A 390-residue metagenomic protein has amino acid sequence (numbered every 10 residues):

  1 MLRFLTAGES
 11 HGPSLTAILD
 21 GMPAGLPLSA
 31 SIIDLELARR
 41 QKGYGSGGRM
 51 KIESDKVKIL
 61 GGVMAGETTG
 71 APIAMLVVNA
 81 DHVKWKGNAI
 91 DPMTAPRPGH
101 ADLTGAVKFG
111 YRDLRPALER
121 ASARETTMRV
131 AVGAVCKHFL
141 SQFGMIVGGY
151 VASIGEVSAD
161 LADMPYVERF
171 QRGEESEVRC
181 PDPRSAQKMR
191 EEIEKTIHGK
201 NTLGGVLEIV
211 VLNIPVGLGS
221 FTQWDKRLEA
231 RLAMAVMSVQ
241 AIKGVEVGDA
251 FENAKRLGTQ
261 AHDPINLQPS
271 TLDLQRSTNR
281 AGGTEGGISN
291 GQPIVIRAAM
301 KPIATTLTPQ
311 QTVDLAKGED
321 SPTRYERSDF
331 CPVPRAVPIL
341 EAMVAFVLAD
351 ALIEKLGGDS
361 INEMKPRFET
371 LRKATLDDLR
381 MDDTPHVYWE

Functional and structural regions predicted by a protein language model:
M1-E390: Generic N-terminal targeting/processing segments that precede catalytic cores or assembly contacts
